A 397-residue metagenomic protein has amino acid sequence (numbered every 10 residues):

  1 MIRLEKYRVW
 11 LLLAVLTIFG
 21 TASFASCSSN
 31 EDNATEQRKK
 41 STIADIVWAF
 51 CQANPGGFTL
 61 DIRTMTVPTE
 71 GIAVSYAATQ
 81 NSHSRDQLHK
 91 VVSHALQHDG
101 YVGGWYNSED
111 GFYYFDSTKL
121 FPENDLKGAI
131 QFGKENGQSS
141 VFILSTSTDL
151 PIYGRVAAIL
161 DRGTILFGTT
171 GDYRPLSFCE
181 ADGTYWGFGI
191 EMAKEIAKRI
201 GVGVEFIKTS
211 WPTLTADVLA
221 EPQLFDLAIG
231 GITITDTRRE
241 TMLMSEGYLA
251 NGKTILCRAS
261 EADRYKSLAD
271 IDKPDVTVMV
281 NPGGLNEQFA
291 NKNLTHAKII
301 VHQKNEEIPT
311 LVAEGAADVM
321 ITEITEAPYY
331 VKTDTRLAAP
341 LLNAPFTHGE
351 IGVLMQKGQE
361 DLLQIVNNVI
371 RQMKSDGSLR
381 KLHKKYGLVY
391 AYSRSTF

Functional and structural regions predicted by a protein language model:
I2, T17-R38: Bacterial Sec-dependent N-terminal signal peptides
Y153-V156, L160-G230, V301: Extracytoplasmic small-molecule ligand-binding "clamshell" domains of the periplasmic binding protein/Venus flytrap
T164-T169, W186, L268-G283, I299: Short loop->beta-strand "edge-of-pocket" segments that line small-molecule binding or catalytic clefts across diverse
G171, L249-C257, I324-R371, V389-F397: Periplasmic-binding protein-like
I190-R199, A259-A262, A269, D275 (+2 more regions): Extended ligand-binding regions for polar small-molecule ligands
K194, K198, G203-D270, A338-P345: Acidic, polar ligand-binding/catalytic clefts
T213-A216, G231-R239, F289-K292, L311-T347: A ligand-binding cleft/hinge motif common to bilobed small-molecule-binding domains
L285-H302, A338-N343, I370-F397: Ligand-binding clefts/hinges and TM-proximal coupling segments of bilobed small-molecule sensing domains
